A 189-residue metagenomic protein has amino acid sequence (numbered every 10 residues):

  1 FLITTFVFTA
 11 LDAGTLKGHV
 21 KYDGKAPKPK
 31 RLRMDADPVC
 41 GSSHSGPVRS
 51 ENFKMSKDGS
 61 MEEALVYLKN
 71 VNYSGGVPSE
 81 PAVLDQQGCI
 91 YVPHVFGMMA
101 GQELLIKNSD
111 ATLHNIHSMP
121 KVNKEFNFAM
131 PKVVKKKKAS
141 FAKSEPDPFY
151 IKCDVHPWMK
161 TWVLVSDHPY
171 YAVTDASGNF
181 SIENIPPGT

Functional and structural regions predicted by a protein language model:
F1-T9: Bacterial N-terminal signal peptides
L11-T189: Extracytoplasmic copper-binding redox domains, predominantly the cupredoxin/blue-copper superfamily
